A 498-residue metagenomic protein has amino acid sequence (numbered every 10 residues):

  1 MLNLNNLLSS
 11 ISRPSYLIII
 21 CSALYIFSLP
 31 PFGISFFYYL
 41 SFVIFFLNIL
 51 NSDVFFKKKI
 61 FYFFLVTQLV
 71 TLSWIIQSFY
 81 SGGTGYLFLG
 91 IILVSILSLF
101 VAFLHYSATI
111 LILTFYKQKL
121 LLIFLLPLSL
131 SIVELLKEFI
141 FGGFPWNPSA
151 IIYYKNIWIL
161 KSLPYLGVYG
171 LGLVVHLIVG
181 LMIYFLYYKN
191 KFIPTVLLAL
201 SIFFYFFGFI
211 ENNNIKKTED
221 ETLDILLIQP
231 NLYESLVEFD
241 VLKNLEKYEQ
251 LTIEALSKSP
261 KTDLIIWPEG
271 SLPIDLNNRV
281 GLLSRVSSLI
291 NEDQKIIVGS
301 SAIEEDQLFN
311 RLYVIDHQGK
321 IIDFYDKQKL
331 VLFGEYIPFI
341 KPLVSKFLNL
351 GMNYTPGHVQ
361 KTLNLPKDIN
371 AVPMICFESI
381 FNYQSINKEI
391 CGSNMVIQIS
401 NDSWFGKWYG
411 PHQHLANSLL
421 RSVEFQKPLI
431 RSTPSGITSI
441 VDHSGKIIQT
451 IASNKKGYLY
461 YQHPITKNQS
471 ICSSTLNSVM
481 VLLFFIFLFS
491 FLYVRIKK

Functional and structural regions predicted by a protein language model:
M1-S10, F61, K261, I266 (+5 more regions): Polar low-complexity intrinsically disordered regions
L2-N212, K407, T433-T438, I448 (+1 more regions): Membrane-embedded alpha-helical bundles of multi-pass enzymes that act on lipidic or dolichyl-linked glycan substrates
N213-T475: Soluble catalytic domains of enzymes that build or remodel membrane lipids, polysaccharides, and related
